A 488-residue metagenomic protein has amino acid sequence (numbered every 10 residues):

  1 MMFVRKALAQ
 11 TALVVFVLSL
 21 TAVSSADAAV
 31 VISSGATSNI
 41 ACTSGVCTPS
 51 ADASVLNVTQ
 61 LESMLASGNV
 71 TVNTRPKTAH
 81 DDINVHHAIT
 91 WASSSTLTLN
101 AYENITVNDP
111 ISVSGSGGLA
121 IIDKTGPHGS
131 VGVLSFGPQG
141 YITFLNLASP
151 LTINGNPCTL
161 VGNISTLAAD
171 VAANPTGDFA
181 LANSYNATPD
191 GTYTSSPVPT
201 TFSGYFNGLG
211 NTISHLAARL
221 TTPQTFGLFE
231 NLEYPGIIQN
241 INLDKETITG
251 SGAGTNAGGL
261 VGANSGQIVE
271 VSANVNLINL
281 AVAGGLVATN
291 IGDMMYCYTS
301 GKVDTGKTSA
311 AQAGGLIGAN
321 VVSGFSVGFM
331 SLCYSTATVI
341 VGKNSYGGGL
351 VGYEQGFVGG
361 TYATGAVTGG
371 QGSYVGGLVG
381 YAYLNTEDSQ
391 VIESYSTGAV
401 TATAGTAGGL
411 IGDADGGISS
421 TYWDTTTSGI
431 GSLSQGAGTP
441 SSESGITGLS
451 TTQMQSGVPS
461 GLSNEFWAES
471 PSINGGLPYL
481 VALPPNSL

Functional and structural regions predicted by a protein language model:
M1-A12: Bacterial N-terminal signal peptides that target proteins for export
K6, V23, L449-T451: A composition/secondary-structure signal for short, hydrophobic, low-basic-content segments with alpha-helix propensity
V17-D27: C-terminal segment of classical bacterial N-terminal signal peptides
D27-L488: Surface-exposed repetitive/solenoidal architectures
